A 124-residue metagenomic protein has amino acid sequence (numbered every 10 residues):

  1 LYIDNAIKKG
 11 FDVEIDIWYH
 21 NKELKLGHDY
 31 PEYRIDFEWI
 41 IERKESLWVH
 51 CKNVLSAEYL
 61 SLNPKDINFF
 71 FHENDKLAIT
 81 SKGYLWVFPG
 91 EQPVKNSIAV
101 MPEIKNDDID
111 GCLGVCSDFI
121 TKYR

Functional and structural regions predicted by a protein language model:
L1-R124: Phosphate-group recognition and catalysis centered on beta-loop-alpha active-site segments
